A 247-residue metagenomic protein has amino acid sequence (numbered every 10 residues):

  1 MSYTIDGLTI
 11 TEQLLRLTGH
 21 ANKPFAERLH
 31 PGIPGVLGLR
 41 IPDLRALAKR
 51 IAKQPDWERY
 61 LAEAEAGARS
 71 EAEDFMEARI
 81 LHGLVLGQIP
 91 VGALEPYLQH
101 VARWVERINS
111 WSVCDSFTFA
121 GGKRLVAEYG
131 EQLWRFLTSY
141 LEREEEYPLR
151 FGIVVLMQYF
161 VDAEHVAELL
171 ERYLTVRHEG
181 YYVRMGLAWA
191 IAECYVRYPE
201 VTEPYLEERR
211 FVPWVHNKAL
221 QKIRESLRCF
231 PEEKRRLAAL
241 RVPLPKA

Functional and structural regions predicted by a protein language model:
M1-A247: Alpha-helical scaffold domains
